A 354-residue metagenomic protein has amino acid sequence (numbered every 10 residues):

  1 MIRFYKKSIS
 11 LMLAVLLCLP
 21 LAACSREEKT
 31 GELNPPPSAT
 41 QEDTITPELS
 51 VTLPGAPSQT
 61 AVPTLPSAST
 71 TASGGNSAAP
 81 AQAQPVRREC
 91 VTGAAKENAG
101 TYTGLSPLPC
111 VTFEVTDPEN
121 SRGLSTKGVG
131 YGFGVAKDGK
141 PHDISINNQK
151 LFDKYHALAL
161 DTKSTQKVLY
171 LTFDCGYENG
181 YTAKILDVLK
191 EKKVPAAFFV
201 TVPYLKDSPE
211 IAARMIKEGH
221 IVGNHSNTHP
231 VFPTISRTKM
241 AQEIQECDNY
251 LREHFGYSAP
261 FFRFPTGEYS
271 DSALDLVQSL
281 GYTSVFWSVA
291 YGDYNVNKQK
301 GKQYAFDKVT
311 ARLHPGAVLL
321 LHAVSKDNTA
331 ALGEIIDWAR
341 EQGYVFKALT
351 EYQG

Functional and structural regions predicted by a protein language model:
I2-R3, P85: Glycine-centered signal
R3-E28: Sec-dependent N-terminal signal peptides of Gram-positive bacterial secreted proteins and lipoproteins
C24-T172, E178-K184, E191, Q342-G354: N-terminal pre-catalytic segment of deacetylase/amide-hydrolase enzymes
A61-P63, H229, K326: Alpha-helical and His/Cys-centered functional microenvironments
P109, S125, Q166-L169, N179-L186 (+2 more regions): Metal-dependent polysaccharide deacetylase catalytic core of the NodB/CE4 family, i.e., the active-site-bearing domain
C175-G176, V324: Active-site glycine-rich loops that stabilize anionic/oxyanionic intermediates across multiple enzyme folds
L313-T350: Catalytic grooves of carbohydrate-active enzymes
